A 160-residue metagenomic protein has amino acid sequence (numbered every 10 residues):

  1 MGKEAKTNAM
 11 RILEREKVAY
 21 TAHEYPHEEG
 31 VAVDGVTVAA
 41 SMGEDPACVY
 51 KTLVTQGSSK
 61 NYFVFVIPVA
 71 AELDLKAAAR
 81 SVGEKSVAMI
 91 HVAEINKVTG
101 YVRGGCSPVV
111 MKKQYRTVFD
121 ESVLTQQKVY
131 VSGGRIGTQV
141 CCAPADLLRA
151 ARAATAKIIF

Functional and structural regions predicted by a protein language model:
M1-F160: Extended, low-hydrophobicity, polar/charged segments
